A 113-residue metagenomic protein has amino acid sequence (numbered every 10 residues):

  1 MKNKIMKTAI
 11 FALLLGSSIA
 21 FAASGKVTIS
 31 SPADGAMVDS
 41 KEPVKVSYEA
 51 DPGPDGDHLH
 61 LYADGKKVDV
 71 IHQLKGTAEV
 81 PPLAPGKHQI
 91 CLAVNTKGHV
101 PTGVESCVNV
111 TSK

Functional and structural regions predicted by a protein language model:
M1-I10: Bacterial N-terminal signal peptides that target proteins for export
A23-V38: Short, compositionally biased P/S/T/A/G/V-rich stretches that sit at domain boundaries
V44-P52: Aromatic/hydrophobic beta-strand junction motif of beta-rich domains
H58-Y62: Beta-strand signatures of extracellular beta-sandwich domains
K67-L74: Short beta-strand segments within Ig-like beta-sandwich modules, predominantly Fibronectin type-III
D69, T96-G103: Short acidic/polar inter-strand loop motif in beta-rich domains
V80-P85: Short, flexible loop/turn segments at beta-strand junctions in immunoglobulin-like and fibronectin type III
